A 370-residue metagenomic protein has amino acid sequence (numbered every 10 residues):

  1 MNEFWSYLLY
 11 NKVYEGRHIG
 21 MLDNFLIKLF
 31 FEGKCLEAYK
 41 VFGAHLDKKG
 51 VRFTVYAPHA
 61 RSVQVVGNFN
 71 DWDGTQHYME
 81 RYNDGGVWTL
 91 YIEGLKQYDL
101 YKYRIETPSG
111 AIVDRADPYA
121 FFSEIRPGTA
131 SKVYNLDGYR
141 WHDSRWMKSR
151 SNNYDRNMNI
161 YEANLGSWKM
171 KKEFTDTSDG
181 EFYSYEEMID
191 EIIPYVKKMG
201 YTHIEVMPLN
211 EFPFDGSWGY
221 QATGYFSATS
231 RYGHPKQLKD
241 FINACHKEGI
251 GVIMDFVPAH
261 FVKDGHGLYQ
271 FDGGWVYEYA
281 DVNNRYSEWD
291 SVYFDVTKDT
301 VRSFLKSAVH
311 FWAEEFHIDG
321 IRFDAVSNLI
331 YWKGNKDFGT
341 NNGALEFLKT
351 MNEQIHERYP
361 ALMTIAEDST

Functional and structural regions predicted by a protein language model:
M1-R52, Y82-E162, S167-D176, G180-F182 (+1 more regions): The feature marks proteins involved in alpha-glucan
Y56-V63, W72: Short proline/glycine-enriched turn/loop motifs at strand-loop junctions of beta-rich domains
V63-V65, Y101: Short beta-strand elements bearing conserved aromatic residues within extracellular beta-rich modules
N68-D73, P108: Change "in extracellular beta-sheet-rich domains … of secreted and cell-surface proteins" to "in beta-sheet-rich domains
T75-N83: Solvent-exposed serine/threonine-rich low-complexity stretches and specific carbohydrate-binding patches
R126-P127, H317-D319, G334-T370: Conserved alpha/beta catalytic core and glycan-binding cleft of carbohydrate-active enzymes
S144-M158, N164-I318, R322-T340: Substrate-binding/active-site clefts of carbohydrate-active enzymes
